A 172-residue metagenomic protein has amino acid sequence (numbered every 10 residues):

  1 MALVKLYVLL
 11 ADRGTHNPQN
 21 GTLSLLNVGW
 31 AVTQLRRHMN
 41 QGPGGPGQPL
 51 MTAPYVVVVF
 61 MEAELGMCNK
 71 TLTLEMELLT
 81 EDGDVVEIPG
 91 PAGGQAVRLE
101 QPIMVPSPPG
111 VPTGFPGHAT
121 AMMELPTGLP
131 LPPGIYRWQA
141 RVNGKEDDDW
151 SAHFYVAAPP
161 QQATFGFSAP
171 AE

Functional and structural regions predicted by a protein language model:
A2-P130, R137-V142, E146-E172: Contiguous segments within soluble domain cores/interaction surfaces
